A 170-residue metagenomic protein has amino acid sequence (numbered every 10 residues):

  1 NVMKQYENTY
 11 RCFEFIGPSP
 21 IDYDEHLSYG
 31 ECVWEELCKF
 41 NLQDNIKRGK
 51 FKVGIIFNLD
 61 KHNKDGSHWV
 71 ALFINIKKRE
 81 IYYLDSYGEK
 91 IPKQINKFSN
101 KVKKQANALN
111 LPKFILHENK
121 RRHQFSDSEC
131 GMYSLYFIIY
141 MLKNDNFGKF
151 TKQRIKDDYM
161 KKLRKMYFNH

Functional and structural regions predicted by a protein language model:
N1-V70, I76-I81: Cysteine protease catalytic domains with a Cys-His-Asp triad
I74-H170: Enzymes acting in ubiquitin/UBL processing and closely related pathways, dominated by cysteine-dependent isopeptidases
